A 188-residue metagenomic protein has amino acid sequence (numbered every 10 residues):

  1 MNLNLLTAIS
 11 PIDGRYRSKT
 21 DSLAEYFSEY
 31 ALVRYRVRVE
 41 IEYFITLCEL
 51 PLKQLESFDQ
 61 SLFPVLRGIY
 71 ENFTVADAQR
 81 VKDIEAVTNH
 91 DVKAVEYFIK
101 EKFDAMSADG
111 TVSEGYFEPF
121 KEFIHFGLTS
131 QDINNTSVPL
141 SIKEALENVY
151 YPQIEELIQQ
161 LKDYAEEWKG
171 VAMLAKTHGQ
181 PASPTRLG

Functional and structural regions predicted by a protein language model:
N2-G188: A helix-coil-helix interface module used to build multimeric assemblies and to scaffold catalytic/cofactor sites
